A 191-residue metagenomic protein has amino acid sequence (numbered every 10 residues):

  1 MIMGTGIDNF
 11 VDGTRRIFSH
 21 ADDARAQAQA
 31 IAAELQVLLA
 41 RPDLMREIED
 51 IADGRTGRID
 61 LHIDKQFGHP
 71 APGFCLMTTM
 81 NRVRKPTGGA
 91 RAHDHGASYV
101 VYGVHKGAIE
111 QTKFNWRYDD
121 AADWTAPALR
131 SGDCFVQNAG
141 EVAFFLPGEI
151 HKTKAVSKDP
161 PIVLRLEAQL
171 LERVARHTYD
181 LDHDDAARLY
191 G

Functional and structural regions predicted by a protein language model:
M1-F74, P127-A128: A short, N-terminal "cap"/entry segment at the start of jelly-roll beta-barrel domains of the cupin/DSBH fold
A71-G73, H93-G96, A155-K158: Short glycine/proline-enriched turns and hinge-like loops at secondary-structure junctions
M77-H95, V136, L146-I150: Conserved short histidine dyad/triad with adjacent acidic residue
P86, A97-N115: Glycine- and acidic-residue-biased ligand/ion/polar-headgroup-sensing regions
A90-H93, Q111-T112, F145, H151-V156 (+1 more regions): Short beta-strand His + acidic residue motifs that chelate non-heme Fe in jelly-roll/DSBH and cupin folds
V101, N115-I150: Short acidic-glycine-tyrosine-enriched beta hairpin
V101-G103, K158-A175: A short hydrophobic beta-strand segment most commonly corresponding to one strand of the jelly-roll/cupin
T178-G191: Long hydrophobic alpha-helical segments typical of transmembrane helices together with their membrane-interfacial
